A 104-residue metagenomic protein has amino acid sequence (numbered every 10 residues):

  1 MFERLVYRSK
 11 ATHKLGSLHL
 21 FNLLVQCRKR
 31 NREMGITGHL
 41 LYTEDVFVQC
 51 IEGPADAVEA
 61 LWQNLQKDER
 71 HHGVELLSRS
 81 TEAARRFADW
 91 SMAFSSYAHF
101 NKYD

Functional and structural regions predicted by a protein language model:
M1-D104: Charge-rich, low-complexity N-terminal segments
